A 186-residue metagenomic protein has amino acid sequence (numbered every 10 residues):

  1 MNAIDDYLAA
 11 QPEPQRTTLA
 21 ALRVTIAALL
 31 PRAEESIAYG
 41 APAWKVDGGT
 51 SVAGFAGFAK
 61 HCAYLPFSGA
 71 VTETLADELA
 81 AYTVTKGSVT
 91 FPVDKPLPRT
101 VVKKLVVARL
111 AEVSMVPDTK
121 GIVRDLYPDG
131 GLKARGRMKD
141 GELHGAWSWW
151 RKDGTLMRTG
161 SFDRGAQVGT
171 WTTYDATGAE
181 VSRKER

Functional and structural regions predicted by a protein language model:
M1-K133, R137-E142, A146, K152-T155 (+1 more regions): Charge-dense, helix-prone N-terminal extensions
V116, E180-E185: Acidic/histidine-enriched, glycine/proline-rich intrinsically disordered or flexible terminal extensions
A134-L143, R158-Q167, R183-R186: Conserved anchor residues at repeat-unit boundaries in beta-strand-based tandem repeats, strongest for the MORN repeat
